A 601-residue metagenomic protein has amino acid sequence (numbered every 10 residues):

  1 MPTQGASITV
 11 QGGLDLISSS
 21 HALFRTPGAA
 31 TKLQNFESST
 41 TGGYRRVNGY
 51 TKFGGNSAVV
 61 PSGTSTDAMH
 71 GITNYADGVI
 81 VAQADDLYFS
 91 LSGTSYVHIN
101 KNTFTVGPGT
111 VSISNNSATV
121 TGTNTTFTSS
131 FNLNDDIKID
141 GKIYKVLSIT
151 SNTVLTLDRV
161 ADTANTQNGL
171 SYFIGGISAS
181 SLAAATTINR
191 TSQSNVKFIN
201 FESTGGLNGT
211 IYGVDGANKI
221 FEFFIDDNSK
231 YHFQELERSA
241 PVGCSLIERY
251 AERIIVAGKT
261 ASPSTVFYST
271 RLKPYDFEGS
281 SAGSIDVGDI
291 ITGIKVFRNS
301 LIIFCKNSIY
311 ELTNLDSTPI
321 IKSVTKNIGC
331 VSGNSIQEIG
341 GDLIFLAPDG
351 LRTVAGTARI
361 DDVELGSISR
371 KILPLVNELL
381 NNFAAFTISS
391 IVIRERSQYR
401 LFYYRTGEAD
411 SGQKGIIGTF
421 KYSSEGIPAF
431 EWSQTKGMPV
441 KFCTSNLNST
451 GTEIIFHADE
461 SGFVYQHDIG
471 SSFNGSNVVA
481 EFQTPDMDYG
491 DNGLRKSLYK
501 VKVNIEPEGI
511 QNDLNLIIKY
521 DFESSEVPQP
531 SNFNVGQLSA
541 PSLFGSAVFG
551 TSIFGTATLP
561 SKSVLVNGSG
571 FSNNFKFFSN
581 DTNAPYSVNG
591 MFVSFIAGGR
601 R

Functional and structural regions predicted by a protein language model:
M1-N102, T191-L207, I328-S332, E338-D342 (+2 more regions): Beta-sheet repeat architectures centered on beta-propellers
G55-M69, N100-N102, A179-S192, S229-T387 (+1 more regions): Beta-propeller and closely related beta-pinwheel folds
A82-A84, L91, G141, D215-G216 (+4 more regions): Structural signature of WD-repeat beta-propellers
A84, N102, G122-F127, T156-Q167 (+4 more regions): Secondary-structure transition/turn motif
S90-L91, D158, F223, A257 (+5 more regions): Predominantly extracellular/luminal cell-surface or secreted proteins
N102-S194, Q234: Small/polar beta-strand repeat architecture
T150-T153, G216, I225-D227, A347: Residue-level recognition of beta-strand termini and adjacent short loop/turns
K197-L236: Hydrophobic or amphipathic alpha-helical targeting/insertion segments
